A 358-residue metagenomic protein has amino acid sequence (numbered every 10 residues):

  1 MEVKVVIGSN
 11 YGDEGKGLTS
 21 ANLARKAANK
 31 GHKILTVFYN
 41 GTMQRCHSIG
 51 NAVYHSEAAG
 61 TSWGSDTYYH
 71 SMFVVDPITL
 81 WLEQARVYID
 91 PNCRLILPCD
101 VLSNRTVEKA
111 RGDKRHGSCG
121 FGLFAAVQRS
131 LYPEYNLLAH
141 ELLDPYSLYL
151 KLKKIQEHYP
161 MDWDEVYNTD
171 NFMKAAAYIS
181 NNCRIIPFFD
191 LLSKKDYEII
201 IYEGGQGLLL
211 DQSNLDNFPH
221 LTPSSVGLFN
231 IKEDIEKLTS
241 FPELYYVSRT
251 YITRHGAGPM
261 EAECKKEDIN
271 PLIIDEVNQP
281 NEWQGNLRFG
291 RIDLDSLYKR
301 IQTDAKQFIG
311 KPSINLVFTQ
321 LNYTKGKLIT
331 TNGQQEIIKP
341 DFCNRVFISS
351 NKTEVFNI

Functional and structural regions predicted by a protein language model:
M1-I358: Non-transmembrane, aqueous-exposed alpha-helical and coiled segments at domain scale
